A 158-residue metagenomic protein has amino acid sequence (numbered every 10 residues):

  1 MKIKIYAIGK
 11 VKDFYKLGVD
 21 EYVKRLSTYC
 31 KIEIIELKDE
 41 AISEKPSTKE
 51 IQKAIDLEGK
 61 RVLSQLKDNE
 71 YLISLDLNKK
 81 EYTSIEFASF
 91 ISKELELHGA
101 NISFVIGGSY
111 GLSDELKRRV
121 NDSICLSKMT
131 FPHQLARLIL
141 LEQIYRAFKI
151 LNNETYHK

Functional and structural regions predicted by a protein language model:
M1-L26: N-terminal beta1-alpha1 ligand-phosphate binding loop
K2, G99-F104: Loop/turn-to-beta-strand initiation segments
V11, L77-K80, G108-Y110: Short glycine-rich anion-binding loops that position phosphate/pyrophosphate groups of nucleotides and phosphorylated
C30, N69-E70, V120: Short, well-ordered alpha-helix to beta-strand connector turns
E33-I35: General small-molecule cofactor/ligand-binding pocket signal
K38-A100: S-adenosyl-L-methionine/SAH cofactor-binding core of RNA-modifying enzymes
G107-G108, R119: Proline/glycine-rich low-complexity loops and linkers
D114-K158: Structured adenosyl-cofactor binding patch, chiefly the S-adenosyl-L-methionine
